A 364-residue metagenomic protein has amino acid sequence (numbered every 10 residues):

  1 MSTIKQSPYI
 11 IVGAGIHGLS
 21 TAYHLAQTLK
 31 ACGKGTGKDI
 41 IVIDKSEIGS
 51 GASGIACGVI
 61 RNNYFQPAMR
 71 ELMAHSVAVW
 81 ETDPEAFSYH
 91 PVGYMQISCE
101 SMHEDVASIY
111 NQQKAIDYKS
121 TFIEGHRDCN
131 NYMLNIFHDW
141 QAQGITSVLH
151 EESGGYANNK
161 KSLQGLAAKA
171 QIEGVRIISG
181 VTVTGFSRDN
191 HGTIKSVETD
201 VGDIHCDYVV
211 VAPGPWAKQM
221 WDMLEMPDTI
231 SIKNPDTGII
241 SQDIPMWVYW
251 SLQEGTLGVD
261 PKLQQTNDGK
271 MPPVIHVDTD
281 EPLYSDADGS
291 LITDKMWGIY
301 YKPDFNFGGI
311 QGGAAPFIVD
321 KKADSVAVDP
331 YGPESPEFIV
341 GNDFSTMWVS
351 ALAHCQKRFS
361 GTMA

Functional and structural regions predicted by a protein language model:
I4-S7, E198-Y208: Core beta-strand elements of the Rossmann-like FAD/NAD(P) dinucleotide-binding domain in flavoenzyme oxidoreductases
S7-I41: N-terminal Rossmann-like FAD-binding beta1-loop-alpha1 element of flavoenzymes
H17, T21, I48, W216: Conserved Rossmann-like nucleotide-cofactor binding loop
Y23, Q27-A31, A168, I172 (+1 more regions): Short, well-ordered alpha-helices that flank and scaffold nucleotide-derived cofactor binding pockets
H24-A31, D39, K45-S120: Conserved FAD-binding subdomain of flavin-dependent enzymes
E81-T82, S101-S179, T184-T193, E198: Flavin (FAD/FMN) cofactor-binding and adjacent substrate-gating region of FAD-dependent oxidoreductase domains
D203-L291: Central helical "cap/lid" subdomain
G255-A364: Active-site lid/adjacent beta-loop-alpha segment flanking the redox-cofactor pocket in flavoenzymes
